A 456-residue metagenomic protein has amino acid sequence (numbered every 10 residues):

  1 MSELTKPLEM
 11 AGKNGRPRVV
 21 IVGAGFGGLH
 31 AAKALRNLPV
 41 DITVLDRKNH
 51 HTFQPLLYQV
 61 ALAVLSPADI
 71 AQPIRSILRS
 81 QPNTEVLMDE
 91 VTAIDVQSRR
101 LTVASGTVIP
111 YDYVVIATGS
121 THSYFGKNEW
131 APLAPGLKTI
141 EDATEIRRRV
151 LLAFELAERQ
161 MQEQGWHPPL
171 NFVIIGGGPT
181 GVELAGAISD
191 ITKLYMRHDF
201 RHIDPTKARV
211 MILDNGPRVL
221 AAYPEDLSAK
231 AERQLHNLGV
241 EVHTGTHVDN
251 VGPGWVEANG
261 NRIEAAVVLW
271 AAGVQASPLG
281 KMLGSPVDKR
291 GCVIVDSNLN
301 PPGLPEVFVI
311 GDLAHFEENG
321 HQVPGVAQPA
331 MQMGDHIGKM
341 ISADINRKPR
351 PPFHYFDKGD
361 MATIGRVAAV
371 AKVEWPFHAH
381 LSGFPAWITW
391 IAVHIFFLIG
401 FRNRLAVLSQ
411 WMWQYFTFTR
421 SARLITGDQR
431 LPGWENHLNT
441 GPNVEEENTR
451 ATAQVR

Functional and structural regions predicted by a protein language model:
S2-P17, T84-I175, K193, A258 (+1 more regions): FAD-binding core/adjacent interface of flavoenzyme oxidoreductases
S2-P7, R16, K339-R456: C-terminal, flexible cofactor-proximal segment of oxidoreductases
S2-V86, T92, P179-Y223, L269 (+1 more regions): Beta1-alpha1 glycine-rich phosphate/pyrophosphate-binding loop at the start of Rossmann-like nucleotide-binding domains
K6, P132-Q162, G254-E257, R262-M333 (+1 more regions): FAD-site-proximal beta/loop scaffold in flavoenzymes
G27, G119-H122, A185, V274-A276: Short glycine-rich anion-binding loops that position phosphate/pyrophosphate groups of nucleotides and phosphorylated
P82-A93, S189-S297, G303, R350: A Rossmann-like FAD-binding core segment of flavoenzymes
A104, A117-T118, T246, A271-A272 (+1 more regions): Short, well-ordered coil/turn residues at beta-beta hairpins and beta-strand->alpha-helix junctions within
W166-Y223, K230, E241-H243, G325-S342 (+2 more regions): Rossmann-like dinucleotide-binding core of oxidoreductases
